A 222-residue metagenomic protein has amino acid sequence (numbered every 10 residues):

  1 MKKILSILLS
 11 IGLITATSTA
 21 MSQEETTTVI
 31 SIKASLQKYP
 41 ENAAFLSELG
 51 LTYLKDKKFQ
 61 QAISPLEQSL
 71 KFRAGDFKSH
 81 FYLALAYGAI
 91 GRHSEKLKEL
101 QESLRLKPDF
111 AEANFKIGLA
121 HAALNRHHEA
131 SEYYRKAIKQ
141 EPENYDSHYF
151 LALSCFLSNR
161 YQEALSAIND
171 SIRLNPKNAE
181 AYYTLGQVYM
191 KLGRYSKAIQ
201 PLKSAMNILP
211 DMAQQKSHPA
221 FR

Functional and structural regions predicted by a protein language model:
L13, T17-Q60: N-terminal leader/linker segments that initiate helical-solenoid repeat arrays
S22-K33, D56-Q68, A89-E102, A123-K136 (+3 more regions): Structural signature of tandem alpha-helical TPR/SEL1-like repeats, specifically the intra-repeat loop/turn
A43-A44, F77-K78, A111-E112, Y145-D146 (+2 more regions): Helix-start (N-cap) detector for alpha-helical repeat units in TPR-like alpha-solenoids, especially tetratricopeptide
Q187-K191, M212-R222: TPR/TPR-like alpha-solenoid helical repeat scaffolds
